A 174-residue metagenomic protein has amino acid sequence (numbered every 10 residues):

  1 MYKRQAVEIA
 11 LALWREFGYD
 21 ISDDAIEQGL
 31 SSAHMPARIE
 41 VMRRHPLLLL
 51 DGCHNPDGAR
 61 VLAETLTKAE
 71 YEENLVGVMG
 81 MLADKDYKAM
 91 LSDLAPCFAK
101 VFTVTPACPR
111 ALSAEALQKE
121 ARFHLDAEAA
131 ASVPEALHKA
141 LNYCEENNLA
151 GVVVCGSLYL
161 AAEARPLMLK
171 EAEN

Functional and structural regions predicted by a protein language model:
K3-K100: Nucleotide phosphate-binding/pyrophosphate-handling subdomain across enzymes that bind or process nucleotide phosphates
R4, R15, L47-L48, L91-G151: C-terminal helical cap/extension that packs against the catalytic core of soluble nucleotide-cofactor enzymes
A6-E8, G58-T65, S113-H124, K170-N174: Hydrophobic transmembrane alpha-helix bundles
W14-G18, L66, E70, A121 (+2 more regions): Active-site catalytic pocket residues across diverse enzymes, especially alpha/beta-hydrolases
S157: Active-site-proximal loop/hinge segments that shape catalytic or ion-binding/gating pockets
